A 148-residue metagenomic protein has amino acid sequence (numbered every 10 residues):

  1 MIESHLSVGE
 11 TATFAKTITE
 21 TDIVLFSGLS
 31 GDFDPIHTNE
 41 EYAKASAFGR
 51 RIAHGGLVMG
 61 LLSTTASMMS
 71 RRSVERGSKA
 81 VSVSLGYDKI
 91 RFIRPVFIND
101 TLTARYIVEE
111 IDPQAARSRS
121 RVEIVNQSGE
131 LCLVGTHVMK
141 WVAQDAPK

Functional and structural regions predicted by a protein language model:
M1-A53, Q127, A143: Catalytic strand-loop segment that frames the active site of acyl-thioester-processing enzymes
M1-V8, F92-K148: HotDog/MaoC-like acyl-thioester-processing domains
A47-R50, S63-R105: Hydrophobic beta-strand-centered segment that forms part of the acyl-chain substrate-binding groove
